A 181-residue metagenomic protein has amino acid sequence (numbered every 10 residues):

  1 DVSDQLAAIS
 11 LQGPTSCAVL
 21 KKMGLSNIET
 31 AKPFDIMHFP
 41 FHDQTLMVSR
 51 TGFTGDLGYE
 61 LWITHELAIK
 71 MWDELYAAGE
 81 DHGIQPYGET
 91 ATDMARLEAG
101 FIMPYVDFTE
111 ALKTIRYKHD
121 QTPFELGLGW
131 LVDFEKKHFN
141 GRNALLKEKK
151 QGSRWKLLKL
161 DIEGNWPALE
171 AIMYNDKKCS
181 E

Functional and structural regions predicted by a protein language model:
D1-E181: Conserved, structured C-terminal
